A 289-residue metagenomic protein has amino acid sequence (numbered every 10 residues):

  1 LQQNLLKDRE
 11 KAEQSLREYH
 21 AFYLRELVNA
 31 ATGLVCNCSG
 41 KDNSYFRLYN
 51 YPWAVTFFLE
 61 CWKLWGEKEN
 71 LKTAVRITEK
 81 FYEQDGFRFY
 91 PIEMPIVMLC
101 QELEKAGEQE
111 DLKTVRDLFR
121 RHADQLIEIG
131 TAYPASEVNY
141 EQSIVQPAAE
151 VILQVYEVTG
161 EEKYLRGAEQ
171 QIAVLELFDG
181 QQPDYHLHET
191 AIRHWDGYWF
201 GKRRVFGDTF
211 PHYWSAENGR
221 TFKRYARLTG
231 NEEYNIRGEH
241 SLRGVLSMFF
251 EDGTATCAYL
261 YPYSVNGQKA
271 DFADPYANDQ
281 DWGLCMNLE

Functional and structural regions predicted by a protein language model:
L1-E10, W53-E67, E83, E93-L112 (+4 more regions): Well-ordered alpha-helical scaffold segments within catalytic/enzyme domains
L1-K63, K72-V75, E79: Substrate-binding groove/exosite segments of carbohydrate-active enzymes
D8-E26, W65-Q84, G107-G130, G160-F178 (+1 more regions): Extended, well-ordered alpha-helical scaffold segments
Y23-N43, N70, R76-M94, R120-V145 (+2 more regions): Glycine- and aromatic-rich loop/turn segments at beta-sheet edges
G40-Y49, A54, E60-W62, K68-V75 (+2 more regions): C-terminal low-complexity, acidic/polar tails when present
R47-N50, I144, P211: Hydrophobic alpha-helical segments of membrane proteins, primarily the transmembrane helices and their short helical
R121, Q125, A148-E289: Terminal, non-catalytic domain-edge segments
